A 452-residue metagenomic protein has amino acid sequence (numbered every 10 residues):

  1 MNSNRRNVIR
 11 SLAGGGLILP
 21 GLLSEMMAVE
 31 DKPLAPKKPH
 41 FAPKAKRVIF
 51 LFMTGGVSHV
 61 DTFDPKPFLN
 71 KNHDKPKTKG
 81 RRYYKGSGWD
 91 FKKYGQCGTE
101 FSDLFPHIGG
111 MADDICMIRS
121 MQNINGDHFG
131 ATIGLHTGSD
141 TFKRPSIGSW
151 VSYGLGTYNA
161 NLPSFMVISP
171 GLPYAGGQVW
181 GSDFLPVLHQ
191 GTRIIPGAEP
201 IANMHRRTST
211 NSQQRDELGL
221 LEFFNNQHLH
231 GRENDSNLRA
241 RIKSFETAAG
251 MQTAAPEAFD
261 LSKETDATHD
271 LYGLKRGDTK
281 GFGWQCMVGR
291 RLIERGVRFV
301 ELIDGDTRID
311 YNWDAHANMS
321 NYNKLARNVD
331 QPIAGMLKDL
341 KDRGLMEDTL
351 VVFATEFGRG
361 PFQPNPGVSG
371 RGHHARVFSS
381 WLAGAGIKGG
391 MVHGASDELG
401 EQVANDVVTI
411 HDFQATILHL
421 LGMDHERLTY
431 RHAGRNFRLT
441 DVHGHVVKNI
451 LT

Functional and structural regions predicted by a protein language model:
M1-T452: Ligand-binding pockets and gating/stacking loops
